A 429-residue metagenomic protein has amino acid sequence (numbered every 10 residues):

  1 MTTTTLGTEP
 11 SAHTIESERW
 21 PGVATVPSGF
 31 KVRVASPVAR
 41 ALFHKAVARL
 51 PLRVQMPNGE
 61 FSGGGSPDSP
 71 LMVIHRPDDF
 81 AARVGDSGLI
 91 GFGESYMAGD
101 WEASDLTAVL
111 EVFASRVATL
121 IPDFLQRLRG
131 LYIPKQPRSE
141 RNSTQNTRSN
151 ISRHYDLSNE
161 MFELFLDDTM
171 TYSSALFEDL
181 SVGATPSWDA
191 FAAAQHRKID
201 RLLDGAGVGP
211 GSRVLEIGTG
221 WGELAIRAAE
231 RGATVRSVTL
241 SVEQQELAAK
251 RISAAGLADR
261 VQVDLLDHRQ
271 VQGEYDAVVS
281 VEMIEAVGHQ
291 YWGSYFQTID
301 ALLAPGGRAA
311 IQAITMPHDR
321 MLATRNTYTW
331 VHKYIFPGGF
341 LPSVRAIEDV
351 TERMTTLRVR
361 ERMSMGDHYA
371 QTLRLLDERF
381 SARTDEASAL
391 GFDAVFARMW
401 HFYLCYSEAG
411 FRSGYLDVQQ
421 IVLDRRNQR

Functional and structural regions predicted by a protein language model:
M1-Q195, R201-D204: Feature captures hydrophobic
P210-G218: Conserved class I S-adenosyl-L-methionine
W221-G232: Conserved SAM-binding loop of SAM-dependent methyltransferases across substrates and taxa, primarily the Class I
E230-R269: Class I SAM-dependent methyltransferase SAM/SAH-binding core
R269-V279: A short acidic, Gly/Pro-enriched loop at the edge of an enzyme's catalytic core that lines a small-molecule cofactor
G293-P305: A short glycine-rich, Lys/Arg-flanked "PGG" loop and its adjoining helix->strand segment in the class I
G306-I314: Conserved beta-strand signature within the Rossmann-like core of class I S-adenosyl-L-methionine
T315-R429: Substrate-binding/catalytic lobe of Class I Rossmann-like enzymes that use SAM or dcSAM, i.e., the mid-to-C-terminal
